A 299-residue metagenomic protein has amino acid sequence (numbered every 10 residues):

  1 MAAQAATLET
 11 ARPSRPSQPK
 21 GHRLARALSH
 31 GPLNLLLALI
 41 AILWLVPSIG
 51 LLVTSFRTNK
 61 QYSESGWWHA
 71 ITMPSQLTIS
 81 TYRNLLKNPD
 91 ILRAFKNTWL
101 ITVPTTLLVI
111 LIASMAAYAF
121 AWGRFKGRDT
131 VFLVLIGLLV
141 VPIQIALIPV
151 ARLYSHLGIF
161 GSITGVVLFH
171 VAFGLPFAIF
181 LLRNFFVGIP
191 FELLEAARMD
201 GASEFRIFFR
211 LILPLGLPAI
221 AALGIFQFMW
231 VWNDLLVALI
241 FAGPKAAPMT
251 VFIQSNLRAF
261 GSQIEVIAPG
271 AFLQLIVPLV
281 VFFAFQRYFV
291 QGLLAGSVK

Functional and structural regions predicted by a protein language model:
A2-R26: Short, Lys/Arg-rich, polar N-terminal cytosolic tail immediately upstream of the first transmembrane signal-anchor
H30-K299: A structural signal for multi-pass alpha-helical bundles of membrane permease subunits that mediate small-molecule
